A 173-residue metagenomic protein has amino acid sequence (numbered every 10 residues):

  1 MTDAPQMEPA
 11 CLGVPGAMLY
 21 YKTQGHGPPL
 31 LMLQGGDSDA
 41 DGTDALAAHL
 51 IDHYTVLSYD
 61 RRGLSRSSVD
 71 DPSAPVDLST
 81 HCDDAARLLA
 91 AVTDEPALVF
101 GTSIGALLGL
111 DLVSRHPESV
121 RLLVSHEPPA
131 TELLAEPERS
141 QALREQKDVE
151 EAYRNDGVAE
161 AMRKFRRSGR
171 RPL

Functional and structural regions predicted by a protein language model:
T2-D3, A10-V69, A74: Conserved HGGG/HGGXW glycine-rich cap/lid loop of the alpha/beta-hydrolase fold
M7, P15, F100-L107, Y153: C-terminal and inter-domain tail/linker signature
L30, L78-D84, E132-P137, R154: Hydrophobic alpha-helical segments that drive targeting, anchoring, or assembly
D52-H53, E95, D156: Structured helix-beta-strand junction loops
L57, R61-L98: Active-site loop/oxyanion-hole signature of alpha/beta-hydrolase fold enzymes
E95-E136: Conserved hydrolase catalytic core segment
P128, L133-L173: Helix-rich cap/lid subdomain of alpha/beta-hydrolase
